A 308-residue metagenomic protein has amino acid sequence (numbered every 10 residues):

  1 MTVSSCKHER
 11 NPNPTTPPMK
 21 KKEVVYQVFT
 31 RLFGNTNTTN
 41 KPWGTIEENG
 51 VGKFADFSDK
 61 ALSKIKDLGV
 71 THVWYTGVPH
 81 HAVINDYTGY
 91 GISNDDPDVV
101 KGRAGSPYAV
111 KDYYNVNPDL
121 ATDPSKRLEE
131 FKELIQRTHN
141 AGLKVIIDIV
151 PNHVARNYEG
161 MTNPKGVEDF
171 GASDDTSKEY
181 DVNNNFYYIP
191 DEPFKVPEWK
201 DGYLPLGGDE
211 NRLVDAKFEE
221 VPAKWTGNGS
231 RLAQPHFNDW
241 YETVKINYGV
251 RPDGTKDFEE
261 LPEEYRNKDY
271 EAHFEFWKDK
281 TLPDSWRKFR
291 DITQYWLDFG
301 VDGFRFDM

Functional and structural regions predicted by a protein language model:
T2-S5: C-terminal motif of bacterial Sec signal peptides marking the signal peptidase cleavage site
K7-E9: Bacterial signal peptide processing site
P12-K144, N152-N163, V167-V182, D191-P283: N-terminal structural segment of carbohydrate-active enzymes
I149-H153, F289-M308: Active-site groove signature of glycoside hydrolases
